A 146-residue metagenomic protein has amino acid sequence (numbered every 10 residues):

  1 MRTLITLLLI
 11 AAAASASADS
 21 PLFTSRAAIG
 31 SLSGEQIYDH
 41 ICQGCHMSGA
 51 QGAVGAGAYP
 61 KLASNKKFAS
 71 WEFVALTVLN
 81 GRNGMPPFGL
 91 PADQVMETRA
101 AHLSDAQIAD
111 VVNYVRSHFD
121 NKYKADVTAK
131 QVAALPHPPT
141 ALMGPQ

Functional and structural regions predicted by a protein language model:
M1-L4: Positively charged n-region of N-terminal signal peptides that target proteins for export
L9-S17: Hydrophobic h-region of N-terminal signal peptides that target proteins for export in Gram-negative bacteria
S17-I37, A53, A58-P60: Electrostatic cytochrome c docking/interface patches
D19-S25, E97-Q146: Flexible coil segments in periplasmic/lumen-exposed cytochrome c-class electron-transfer proteins
A28-Q51, S70-N80: Sequence/structural segment immediately N-terminal to covalent heme-attachment motifs in c-type and related
Q43, K67, L79-N83, L90 (+2 more regions): Sec-exported extracytoplasmic/periplasmic mature domains
Q51-S104: Gly/Gly-Pro-rich "capping" loops immediately C-terminal to redox-active cysteine motifs in periplasmic/lumenal
